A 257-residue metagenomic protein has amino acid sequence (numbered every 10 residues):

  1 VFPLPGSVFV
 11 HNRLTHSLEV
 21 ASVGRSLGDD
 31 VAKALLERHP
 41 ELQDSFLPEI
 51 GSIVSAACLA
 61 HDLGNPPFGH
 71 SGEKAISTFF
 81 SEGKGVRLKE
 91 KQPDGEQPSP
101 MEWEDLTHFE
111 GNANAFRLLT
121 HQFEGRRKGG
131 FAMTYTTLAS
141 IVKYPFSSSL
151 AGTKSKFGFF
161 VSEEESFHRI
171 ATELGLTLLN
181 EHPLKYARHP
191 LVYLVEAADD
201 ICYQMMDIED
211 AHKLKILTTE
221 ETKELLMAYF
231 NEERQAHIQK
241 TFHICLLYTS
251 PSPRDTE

Functional and structural regions predicted by a protein language model:
V1, S7, L18, S22-V23 (+2 more regions): Sequence-structural signature of the catalytic-core scaffold of metal-dependent phosphohydrolases that act on
Y248-D255: Conserved small/polar residues in nucleotide/adenosyl-binding loops
